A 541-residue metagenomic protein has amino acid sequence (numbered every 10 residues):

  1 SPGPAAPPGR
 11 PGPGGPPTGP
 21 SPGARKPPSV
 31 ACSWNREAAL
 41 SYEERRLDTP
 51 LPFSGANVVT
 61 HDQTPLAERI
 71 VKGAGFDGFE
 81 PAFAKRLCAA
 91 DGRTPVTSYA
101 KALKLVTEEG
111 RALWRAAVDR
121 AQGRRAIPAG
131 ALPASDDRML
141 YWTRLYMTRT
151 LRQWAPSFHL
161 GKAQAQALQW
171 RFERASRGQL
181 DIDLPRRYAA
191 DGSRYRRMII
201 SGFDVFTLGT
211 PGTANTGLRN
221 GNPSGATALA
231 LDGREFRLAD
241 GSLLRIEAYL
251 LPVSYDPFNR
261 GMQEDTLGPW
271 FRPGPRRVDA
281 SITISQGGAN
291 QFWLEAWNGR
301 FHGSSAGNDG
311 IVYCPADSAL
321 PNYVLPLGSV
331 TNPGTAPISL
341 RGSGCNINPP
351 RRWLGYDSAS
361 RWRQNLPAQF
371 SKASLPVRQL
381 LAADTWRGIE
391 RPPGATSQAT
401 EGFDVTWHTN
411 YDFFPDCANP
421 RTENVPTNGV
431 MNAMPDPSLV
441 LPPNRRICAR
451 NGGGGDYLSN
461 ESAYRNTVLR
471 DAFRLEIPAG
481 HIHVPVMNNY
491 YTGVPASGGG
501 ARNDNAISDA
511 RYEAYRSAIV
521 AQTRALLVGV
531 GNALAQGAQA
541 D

Functional and structural regions predicted by a protein language model:
P2-R25: Ser/Thr/Gly/Pro-rich low-complexity, disordered linker/stalk segments of secreted and cell-surface proteins
G19-A449, N466-T467, D471-E476, P485-M487 (+1 more regions): N-terminal catalytic or cofactor-binding beta/alpha core of small enzyme domains
G454-S459, A463: Substrate-gating cap/lid alpha-helix
T492: An aromatic- and histidine-rich active-site surface loop
